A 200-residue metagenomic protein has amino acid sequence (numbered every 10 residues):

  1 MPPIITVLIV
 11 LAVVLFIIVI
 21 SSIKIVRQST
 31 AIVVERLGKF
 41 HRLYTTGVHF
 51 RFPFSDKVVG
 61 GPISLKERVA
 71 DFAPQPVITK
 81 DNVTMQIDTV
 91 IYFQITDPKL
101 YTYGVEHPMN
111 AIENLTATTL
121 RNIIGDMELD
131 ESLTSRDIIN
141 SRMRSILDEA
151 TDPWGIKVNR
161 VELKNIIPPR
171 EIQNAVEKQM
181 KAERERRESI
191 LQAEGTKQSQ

Functional and structural regions predicted by a protein language model:
M1-R186, I190: N-terminal hydrophobic membrane-entry segments
Y101, Q198-Q200: General alpha-helical segment detector with a strong preference for membrane-spanning helices and helix-boundary regions
